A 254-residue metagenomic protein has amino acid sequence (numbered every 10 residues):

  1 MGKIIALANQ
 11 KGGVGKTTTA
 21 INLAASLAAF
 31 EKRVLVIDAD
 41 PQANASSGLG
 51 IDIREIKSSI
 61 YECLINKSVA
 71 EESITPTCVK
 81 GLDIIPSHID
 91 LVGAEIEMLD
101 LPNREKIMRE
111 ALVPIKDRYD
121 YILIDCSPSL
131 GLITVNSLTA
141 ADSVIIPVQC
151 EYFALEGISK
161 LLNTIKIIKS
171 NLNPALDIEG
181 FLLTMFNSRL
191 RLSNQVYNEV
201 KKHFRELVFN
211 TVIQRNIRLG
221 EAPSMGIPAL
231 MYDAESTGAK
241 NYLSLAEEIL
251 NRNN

Functional and structural regions predicted by a protein language model:
M1-N254: P-loop NTP-binding core
